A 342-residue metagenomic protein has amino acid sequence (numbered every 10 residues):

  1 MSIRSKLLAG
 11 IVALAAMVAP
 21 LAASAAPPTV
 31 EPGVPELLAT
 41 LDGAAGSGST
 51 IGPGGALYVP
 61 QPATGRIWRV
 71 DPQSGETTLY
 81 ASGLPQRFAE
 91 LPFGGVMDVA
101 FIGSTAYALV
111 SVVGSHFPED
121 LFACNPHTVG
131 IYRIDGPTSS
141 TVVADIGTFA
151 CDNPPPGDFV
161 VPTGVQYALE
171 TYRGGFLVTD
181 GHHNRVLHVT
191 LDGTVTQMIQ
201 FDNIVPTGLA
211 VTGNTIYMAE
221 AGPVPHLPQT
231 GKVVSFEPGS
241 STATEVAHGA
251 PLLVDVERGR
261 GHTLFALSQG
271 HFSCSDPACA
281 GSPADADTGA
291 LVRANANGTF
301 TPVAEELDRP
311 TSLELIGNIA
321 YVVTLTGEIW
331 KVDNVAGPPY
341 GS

Functional and structural regions predicted by a protein language model:
M1-A26: Secretory targeting and sorting signals
A26-S342: Extracellular beta-propeller repeat domains
